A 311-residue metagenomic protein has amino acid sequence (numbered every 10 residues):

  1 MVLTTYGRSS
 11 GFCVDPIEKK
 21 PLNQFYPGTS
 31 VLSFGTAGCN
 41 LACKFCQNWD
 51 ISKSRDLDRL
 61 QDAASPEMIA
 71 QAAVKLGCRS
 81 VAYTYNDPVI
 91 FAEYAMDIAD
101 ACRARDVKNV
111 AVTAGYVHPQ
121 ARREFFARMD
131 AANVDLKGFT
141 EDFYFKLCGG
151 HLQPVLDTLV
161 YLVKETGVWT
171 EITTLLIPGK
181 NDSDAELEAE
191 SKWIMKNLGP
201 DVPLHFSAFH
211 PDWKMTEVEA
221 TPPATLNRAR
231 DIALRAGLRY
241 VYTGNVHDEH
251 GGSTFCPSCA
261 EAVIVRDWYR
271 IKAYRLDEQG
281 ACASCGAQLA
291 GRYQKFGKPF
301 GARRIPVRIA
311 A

Functional and structural regions predicted by a protein language model:
M1-A131, F300-A311: Conserved Radical SAM active-site core
L3, C13-I17, L22-F25, S30 (+16 more regions): Residue-level signal for the start and early helices of compact helical domains
L3-G11, K19-N23, N133, E141 (+6 more regions): Generic secondary-structure boundary/loop-capping signal
T4-P16, Q24-G28, K53, F91 (+7 more regions): Generic structural "secondary-structure junction" signal
C13, G35, T173, P257 (+1 more regions): Residues in well-ordered beta-strands of folded domains
P21, Y26, S30-S33, D56 (+6 more regions): A general structural-boundary detector
A63-A224, A229-I232: Conserved AdoMet/S-adenosylmethionine-binding subsite of the radical SAM
G179-A311: Auxiliary Fe-S-binding modules of radical SAM enzymes
